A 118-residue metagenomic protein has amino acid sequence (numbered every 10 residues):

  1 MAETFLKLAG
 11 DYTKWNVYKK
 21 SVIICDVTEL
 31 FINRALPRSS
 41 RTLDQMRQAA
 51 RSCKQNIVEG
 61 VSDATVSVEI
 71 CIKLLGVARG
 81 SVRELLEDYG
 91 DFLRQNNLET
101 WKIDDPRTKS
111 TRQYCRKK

Functional and structural regions predicted by a protein language model:
M1-K118: Amphipathic alpha-helical assembly/interaction segments
